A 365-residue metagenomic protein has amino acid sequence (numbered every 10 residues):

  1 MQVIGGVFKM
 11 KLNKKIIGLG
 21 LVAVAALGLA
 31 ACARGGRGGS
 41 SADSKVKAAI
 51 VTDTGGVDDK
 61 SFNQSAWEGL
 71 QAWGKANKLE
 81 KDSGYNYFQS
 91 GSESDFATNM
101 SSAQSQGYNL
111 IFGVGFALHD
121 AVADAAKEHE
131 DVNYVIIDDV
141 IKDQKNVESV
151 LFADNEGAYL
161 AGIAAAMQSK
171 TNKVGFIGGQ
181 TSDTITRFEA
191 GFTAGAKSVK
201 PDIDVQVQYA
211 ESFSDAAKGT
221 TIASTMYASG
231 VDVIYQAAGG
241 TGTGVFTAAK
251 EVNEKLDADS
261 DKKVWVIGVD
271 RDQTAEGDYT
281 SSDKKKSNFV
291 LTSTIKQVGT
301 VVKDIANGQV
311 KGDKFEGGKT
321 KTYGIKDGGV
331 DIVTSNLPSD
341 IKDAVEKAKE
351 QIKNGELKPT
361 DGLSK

Functional and structural regions predicted by a protein language model:
M1-K9: Short, Lys/Arg-enriched N-terminal segments with co-localized hydrophobic residues within the first ~10-30 amino acids
K11-L19: Bacterial N-terminal signal peptides that target proteins for export
N13, A33-K365: A residue-level marker of the well-folded mature domains of exported/periplasmic proteins
G28-A31: C-terminal motif of bacterial Sec signal peptides marking the signal peptidase cleavage site
